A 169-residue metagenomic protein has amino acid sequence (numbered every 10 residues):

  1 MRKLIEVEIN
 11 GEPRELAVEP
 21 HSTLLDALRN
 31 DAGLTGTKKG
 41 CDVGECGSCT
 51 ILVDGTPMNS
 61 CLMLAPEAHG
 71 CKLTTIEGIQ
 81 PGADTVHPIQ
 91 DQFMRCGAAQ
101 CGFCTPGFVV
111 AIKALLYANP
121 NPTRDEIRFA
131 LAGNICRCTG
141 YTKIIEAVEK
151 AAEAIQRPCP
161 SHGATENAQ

Functional and structural regions predicted by a protein language model:
M1-Q169: Signature of N-terminal electron-transfer/Fe-S-associated modules in redox systems
